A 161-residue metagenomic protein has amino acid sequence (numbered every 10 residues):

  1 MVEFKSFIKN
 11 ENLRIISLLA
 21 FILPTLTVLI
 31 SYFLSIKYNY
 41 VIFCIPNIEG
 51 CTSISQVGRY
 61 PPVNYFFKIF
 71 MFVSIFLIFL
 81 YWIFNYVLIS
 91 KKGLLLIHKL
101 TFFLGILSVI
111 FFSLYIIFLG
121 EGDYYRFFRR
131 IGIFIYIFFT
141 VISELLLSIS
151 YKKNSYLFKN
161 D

Functional and structural regions predicted by a protein language model:
K5-T25, D161: Alpha-helical transmembrane segments and their helix-start/interface "positive-inside/aromatic belt" motifs in integral
N10, V87-L100, K153-D161: Membrane-interface helix-boundary motifs at transmembrane edges
P24-F43: Alpha-helical transmembrane segments of multi-pass membrane proteins
Y40-P61, L119-I131: Membrane-interface interhelical loops and short amphipathic "cap" helices that link adjacent transmembrane segments
S53-I75: Interfacial helix-start motif at the membrane-water boundary
M71-I89: Transmembrane alpha-helical segments in integral membrane proteins
L100-I110: Membrane-embedded alpha-helical bundles of multi-pass transporters/translocases, especially carrier/permease families
S108-N160: Membrane-proximal helix-loop-helix units in multi-pass membrane proteins
